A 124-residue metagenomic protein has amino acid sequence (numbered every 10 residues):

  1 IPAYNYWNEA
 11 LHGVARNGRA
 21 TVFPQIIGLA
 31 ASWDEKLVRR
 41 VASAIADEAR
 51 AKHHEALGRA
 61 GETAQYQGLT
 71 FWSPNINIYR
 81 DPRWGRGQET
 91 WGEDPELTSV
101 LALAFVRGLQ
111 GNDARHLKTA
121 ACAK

Functional and structural regions predicted by a protein language model:
I1-K124: Glycoside hydrolase catalytic-domain context in secreted enzymes
